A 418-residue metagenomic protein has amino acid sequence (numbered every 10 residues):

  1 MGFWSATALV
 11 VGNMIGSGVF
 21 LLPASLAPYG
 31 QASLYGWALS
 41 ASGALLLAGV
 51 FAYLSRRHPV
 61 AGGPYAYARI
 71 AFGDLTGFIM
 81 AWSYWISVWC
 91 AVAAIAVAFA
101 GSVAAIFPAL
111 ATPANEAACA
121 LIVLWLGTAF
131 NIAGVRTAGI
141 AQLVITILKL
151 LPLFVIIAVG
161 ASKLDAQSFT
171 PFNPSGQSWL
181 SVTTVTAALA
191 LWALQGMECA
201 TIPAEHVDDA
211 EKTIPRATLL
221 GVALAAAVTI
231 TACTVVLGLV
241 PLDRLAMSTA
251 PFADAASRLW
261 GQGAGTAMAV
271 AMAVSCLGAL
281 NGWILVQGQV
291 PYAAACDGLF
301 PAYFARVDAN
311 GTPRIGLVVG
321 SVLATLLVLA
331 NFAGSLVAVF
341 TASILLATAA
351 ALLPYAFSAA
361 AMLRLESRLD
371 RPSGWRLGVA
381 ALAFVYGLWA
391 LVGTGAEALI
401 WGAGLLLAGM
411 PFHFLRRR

Functional and structural regions predicted by a protein language model:
V19-P113, C119, G221-A227, G402-P411: Extracellular loop-to-transmembrane helix junctions
F20, V60, S83-A98, L194 (+3 more regions): Membrane-helix boundary/coupling elements in multi-pass transport proteins
S33-L34, L110-E116, L143, I147-V270 (+1 more regions): Helix-loop-helix junctions that connect adjacent transmembrane segments in multi-pass membrane transporters
A38-L39, I106-V135, L153-I156, L317-V322 (+1 more regions): Transmembrane alpha-helical segments of multi-pass small-molecule transport proteins
S55, A105-P108, I122-L148, H206 (+3 more regions): Membrane-water interface regions at transmembrane-helix termini and the short interhelical loops of multi-pass membrane
A66-Y67, G73, A104-A109, A187 (+2 more regions): TM-loop-TM module centered on a large, flexible mid-protein loop between adjacent transmembrane helices in multi-pass
R69, A96-C119, P152, A204-E211 (+4 more regions): Helix-loop-helix connectors at the membrane interface of multi-pass transporters/channels
A351, R371-R418: A generic transmembrane alpha-helix motif of multi-pass inner-membrane proteins
